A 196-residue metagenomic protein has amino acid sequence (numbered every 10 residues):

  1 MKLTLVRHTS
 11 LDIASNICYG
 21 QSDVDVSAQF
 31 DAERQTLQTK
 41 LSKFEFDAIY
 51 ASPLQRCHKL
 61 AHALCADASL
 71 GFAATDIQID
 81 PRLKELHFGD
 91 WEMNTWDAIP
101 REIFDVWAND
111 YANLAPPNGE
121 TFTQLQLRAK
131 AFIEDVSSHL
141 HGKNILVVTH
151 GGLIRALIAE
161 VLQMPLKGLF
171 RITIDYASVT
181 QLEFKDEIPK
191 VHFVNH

Functional and structural regions predicted by a protein language model:
M1-T4: Extreme N-terminal starter segment of soluble prokaryotic enzymes
H8, H150: Short, conserved phosphate/pyrophosphate- and ester-handling motifs at nucleotide-, phospho-/glycolipid
T9-L70: Active-site-proximal alpha-helix that buttresses catalytic centers in soluble enzyme cores
D12, R56-H58, E85-L86, L153-R155: Short, active-site-adjacent cap segments at secondary-structure transitions
A51-S52, L127, V148-T149: Short beta-strand scaffold positions
L70-K130: Phosphate-handling substructures
L86-D97, S138-K143, A159-H196: Acidic, low-complexity terminal tails and accessory targeting/binding regions of phosphate-metabolizing enzymes
